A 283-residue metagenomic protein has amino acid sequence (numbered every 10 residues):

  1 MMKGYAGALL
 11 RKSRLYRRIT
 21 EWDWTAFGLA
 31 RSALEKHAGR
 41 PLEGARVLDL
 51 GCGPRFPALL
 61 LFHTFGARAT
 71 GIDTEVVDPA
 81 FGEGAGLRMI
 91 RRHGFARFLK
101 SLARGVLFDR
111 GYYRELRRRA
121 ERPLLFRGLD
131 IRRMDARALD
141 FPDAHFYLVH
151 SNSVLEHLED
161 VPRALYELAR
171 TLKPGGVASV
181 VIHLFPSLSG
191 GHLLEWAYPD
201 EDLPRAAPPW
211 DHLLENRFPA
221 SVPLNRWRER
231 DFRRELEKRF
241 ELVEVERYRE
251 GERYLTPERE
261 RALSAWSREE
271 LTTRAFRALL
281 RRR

Functional and structural regions predicted by a protein language model:
D23-G44: Conserved alpha-helix/loop element of class I SAM-dependent methyltransferases that forms part of the SAM/SAH-binding
E43-G53, T70: Conserved class I S-adenosyl-L-methionine
P57-A138: Class I SAM-dependent methyltransferase SAM/SAH-binding core
M134-V149: A short acidic, Gly/Pro-enriched loop at the edge of an enzyme's catalytic core that lines a small-molecule cofactor
P162-V177: A short glycine-rich, Lys/Arg-flanked "PGG" loop and its adjoining helix->strand segment in the class I
V177-P208: Conserved class I S-adenosyl-L-methionine
P186, E215-D231: Acceptor-substrate binding/catalytic loop of class I
L224, R230-R283: A C-terminal cap/extension of S-adenosyl-L-methionine-dependent methyltransferases that defines the acceptor-substrate
